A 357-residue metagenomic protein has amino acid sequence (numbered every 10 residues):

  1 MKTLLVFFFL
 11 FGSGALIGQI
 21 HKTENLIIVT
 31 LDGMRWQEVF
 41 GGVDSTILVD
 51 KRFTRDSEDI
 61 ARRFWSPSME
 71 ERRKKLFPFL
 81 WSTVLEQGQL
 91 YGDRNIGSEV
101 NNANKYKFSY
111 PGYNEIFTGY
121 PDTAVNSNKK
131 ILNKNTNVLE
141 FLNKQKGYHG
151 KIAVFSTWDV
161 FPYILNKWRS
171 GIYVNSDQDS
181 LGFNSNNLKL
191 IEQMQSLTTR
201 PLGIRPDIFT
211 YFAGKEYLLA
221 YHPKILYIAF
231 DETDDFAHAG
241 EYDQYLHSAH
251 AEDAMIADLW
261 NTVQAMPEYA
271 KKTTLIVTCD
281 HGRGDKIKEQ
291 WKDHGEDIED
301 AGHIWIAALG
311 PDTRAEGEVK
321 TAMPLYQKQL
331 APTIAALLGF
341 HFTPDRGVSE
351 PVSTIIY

Functional and structural regions predicted by a protein language model:
M1-K22: Bacterial Sec-dependent N-terminal signal peptides
Q19-Q89: Active-site-proximal N-terminal segment of extracellular/periplasmic enzymes that hydrolyze or transfer
I27-I28, W36, D253-K292, I334: Metal-dependent active-site segment of extracytoplasmic phospho-/sulfohydrolases and closely related
D50, T278-L309: Histidine-centered active-site microenvironments of extracellular/periplasmic hydrolases and transferases
F64-F161: Long, well-ordered early-domain segments
T118-I131, G171-L202, P206: Acidic, His- and aromatic-enriched active-site or binding-groove loops in soluble protein domains that engage sugars
Q145-K146, D312, T321-Y357: Non-catalytic, well-ordered alpha-helical segments in soluble enzyme domains
K167-R169, K215-D258: Active-site His/acidic residue clusters
